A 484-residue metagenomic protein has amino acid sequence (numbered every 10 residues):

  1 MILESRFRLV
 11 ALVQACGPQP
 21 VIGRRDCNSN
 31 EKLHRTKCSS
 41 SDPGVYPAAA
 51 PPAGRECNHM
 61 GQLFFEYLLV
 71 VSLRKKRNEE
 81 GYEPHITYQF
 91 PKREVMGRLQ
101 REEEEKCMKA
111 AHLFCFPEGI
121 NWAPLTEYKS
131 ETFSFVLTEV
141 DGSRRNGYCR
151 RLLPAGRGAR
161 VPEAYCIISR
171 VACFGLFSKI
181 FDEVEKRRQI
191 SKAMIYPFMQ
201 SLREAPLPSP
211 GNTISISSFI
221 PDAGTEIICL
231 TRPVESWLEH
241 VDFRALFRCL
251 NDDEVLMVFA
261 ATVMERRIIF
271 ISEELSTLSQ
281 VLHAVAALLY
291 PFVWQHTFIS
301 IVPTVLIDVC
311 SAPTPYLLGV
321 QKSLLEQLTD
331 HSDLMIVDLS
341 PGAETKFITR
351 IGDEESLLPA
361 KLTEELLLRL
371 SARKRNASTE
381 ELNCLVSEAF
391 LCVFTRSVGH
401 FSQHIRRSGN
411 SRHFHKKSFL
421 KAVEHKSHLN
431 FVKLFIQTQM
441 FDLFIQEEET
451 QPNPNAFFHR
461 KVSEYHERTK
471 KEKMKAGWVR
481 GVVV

Functional and structural regions predicted by a protein language model:
M1-S5, L9-T36: Intrinsically disordered, low-complexity basic segments at termini and long loops, enriched in Pro/Gly and/or Arg/Ser
I2, F7, R35, S39-V484: Acidic, Ser/Thr/Pro/Gly-enriched alpha-helical scaffold modules and adjacent low-complexity linkers in large eukaryotic
